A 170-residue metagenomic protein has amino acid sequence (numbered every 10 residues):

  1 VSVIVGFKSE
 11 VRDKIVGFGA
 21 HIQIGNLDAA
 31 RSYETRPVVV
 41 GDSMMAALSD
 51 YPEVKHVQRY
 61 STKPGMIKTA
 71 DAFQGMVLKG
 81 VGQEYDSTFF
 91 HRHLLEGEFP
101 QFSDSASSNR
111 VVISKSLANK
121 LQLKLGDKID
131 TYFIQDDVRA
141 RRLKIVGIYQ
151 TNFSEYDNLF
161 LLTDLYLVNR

Functional and structural regions predicted by a protein language model:
V1-G6: Short, strongly hydrophobic transmembrane alpha-helices
K8-G41: Membrane-interface junction motifs in transport/secretion proteins
P37-V38, D42-R170: A structural signal for hydrophobic secondary-structure junctions, strongest on transmembrane helix-loop-helix units
